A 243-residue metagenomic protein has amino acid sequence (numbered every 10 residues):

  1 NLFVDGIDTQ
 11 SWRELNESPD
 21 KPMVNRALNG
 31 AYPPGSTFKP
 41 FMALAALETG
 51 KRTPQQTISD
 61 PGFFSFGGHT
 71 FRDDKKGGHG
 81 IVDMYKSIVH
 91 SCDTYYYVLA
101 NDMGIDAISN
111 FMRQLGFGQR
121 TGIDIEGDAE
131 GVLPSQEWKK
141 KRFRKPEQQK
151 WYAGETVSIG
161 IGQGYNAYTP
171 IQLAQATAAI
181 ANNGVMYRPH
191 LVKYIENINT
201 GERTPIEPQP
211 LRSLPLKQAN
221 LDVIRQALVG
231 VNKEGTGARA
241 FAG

Functional and structural regions predicted by a protein language model:
N1-S36, F41-G243: Beta-lactam-recognizing serine transpeptidase/beta-lactamase-like catalytic domain environment
